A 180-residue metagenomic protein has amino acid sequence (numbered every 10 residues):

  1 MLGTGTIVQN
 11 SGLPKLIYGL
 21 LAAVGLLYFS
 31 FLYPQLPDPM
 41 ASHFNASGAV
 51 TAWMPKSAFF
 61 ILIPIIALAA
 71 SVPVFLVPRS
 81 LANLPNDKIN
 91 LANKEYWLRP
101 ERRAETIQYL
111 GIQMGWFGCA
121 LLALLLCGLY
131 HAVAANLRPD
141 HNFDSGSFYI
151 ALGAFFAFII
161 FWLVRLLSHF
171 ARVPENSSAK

Functional and structural regions predicted by a protein language model:
G5-L21, Q108-Q113: Alpha-helical transmembrane segments and their helix-start/interface "positive-inside/aromatic belt" motifs in integral
L20, M54-V77, S147-A157: Alpha-helical transmembrane segments
L27-Y28, W116-L137: Alpha-helical transmembrane segments and their membrane-interface junctions in multi-pass membrane proteins
S30-I61: Active-site and channel-lining beta-strand-loop segments that bind or position nucleotide-derived/phosphorylated
F60-I61, H131-K180: Alpha-helical transmembrane segments and their immediate juxtamembrane interface regions
V72-K94, L163-F170: Membrane-water interface of transmembrane alpha-helices
L84-A104, N176-K180: Juxtamembrane inter-helical linkers in multi-pass membrane proteins
E101-L121: Loop-to-transmembrane boundary segments
